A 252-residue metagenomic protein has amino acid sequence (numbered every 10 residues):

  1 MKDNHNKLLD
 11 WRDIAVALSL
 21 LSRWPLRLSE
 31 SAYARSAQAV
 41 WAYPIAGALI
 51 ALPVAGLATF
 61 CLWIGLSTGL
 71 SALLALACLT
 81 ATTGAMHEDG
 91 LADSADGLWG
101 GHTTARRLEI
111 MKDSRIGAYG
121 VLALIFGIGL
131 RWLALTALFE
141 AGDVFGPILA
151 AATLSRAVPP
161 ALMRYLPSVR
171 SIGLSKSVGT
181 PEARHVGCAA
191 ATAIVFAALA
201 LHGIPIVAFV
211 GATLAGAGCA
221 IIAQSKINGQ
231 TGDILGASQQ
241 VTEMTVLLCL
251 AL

Functional and structural regions predicted by a protein language model:
M1-G84, R106-L108, D113-L252: Hydrophobic alpha-helical transmembrane segments
A85-G90: Juxtamembrane transmembrane-helix boundary signature
L98-G100, S238: Catalytic P-loop NTPase motifs of RecA-like helicase/translocase cores
